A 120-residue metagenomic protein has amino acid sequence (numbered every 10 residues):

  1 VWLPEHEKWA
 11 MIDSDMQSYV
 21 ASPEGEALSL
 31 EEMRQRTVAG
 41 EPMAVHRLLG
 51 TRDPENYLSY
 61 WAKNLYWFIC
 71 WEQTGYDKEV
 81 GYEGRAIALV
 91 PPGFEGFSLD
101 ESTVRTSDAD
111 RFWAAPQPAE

Functional and structural regions predicted by a protein language model:
W2-E120: His-Asp-centered catalytic microenvironments across diverse enzyme cores, prominently the transglutaminase-like
